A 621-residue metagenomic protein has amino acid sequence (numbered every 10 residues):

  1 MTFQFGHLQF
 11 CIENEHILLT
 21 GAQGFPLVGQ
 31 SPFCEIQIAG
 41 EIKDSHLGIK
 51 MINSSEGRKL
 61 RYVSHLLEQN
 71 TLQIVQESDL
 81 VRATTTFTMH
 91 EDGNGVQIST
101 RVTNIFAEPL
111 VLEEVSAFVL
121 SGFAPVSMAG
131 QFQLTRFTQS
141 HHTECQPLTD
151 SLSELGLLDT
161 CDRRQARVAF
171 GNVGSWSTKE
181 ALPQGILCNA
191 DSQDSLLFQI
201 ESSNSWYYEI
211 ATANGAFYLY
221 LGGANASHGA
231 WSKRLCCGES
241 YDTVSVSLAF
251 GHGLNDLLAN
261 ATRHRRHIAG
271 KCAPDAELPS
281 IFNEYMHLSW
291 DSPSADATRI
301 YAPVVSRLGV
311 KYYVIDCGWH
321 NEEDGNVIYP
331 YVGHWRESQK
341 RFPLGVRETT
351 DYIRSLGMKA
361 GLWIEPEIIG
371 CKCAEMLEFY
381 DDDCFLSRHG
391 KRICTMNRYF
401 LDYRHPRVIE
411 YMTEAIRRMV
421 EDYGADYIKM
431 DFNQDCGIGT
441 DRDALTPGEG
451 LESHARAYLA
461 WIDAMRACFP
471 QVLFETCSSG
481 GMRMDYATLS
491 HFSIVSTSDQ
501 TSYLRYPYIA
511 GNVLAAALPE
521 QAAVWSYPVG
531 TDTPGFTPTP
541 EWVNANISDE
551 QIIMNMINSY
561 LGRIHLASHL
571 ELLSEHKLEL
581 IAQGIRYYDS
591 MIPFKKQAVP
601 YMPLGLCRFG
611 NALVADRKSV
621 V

Functional and structural regions predicted by a protein language model:
M1-T212, G229: Polysaccharide-binding surfaces and accessory modules of carbohydrate-active proteins
S64, K233-H252: Short Pro-Gly-centered flexible turn/kink motifs
T100, N321, S338, D351-S355 (+5 more regions): Active-site and adjacent substrate-binding regions of carbohydrate-active enzymes
A181-G185, A190-D194, L606-V621: Carbohydrate-binding surface patches
F217-S227: Short, structured beta-strand/loop micro-motifs enriched in basic residues and often containing a Trp
E277-R417, Y427, G437: Aromatic-lined carbohydrate-binding/catalytic grooves of carbohydrate-active enzymes
E375-E410, A455-E571: Glycan-recognition surfaces
A567-S619: Glycan-recognition and catalytic regions of carbohydrate-active enzymes
